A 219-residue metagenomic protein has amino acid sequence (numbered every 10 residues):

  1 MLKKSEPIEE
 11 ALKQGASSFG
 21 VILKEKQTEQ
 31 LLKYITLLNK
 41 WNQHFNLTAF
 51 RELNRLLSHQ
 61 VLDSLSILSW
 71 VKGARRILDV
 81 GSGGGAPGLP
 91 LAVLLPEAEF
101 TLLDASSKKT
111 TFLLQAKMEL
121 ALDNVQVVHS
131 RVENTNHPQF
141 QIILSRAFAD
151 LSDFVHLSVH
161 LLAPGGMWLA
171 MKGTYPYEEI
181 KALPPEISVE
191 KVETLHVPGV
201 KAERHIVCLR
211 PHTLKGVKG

Functional and structural regions predicted by a protein language model:
M1-A74, K108-T111, Q115-V125: Class I SAM-dependent transferase core
E25, V128-S130, E193: Short loop/edge segments at beta-strand edges and connector loops that shape dinucleotide/nucleotide cofactor-binding
L62-S145, V155-H156: Conserved SAM/SAH cofactor-binding pocket of Class I
L95, L162-P164: Helix-to-beta-strand junctions that scaffold the AdoMet/dcAdoMet cofactor pocket in Class I SAM-dependent enzymes
E99, N124-Q126, M167, S188-K191: Conserved beta-strand segments of alpha/beta enzyme cores
E133, D150, G173-Y177: Short "lid" loop at the C-terminus of a central beta-strand within the Rossmann-like core of SAM-dependent
G165-Y175: Conserved beta-strand signature within the Rossmann-like core of class I S-adenosyl-L-methionine
T174-G219: Active-site capping/gating segments
